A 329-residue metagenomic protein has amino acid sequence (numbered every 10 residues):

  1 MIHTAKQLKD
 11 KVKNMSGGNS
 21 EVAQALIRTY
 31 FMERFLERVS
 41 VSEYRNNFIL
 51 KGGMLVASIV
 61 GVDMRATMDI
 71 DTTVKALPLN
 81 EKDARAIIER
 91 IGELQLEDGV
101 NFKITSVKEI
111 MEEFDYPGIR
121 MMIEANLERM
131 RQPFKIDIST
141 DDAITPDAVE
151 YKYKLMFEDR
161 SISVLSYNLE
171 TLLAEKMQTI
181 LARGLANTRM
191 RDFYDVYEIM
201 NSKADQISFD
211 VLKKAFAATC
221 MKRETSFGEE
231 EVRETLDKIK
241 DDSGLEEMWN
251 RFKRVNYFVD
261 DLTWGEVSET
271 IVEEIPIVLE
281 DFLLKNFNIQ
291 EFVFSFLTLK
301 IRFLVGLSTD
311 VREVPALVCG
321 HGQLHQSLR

Functional and structural regions predicted by a protein language model:
M1-F48, A57-A66, I70-F303: Structured mid-to-C-terminal alpha-helical surface segments
T298, T309, P315-A316: Ala/Thr-enriched low-complexity intrinsically disordered regions
Q323-Q326: Short, intrinsically disordered C-terminal tails of secreted or membrane-associated proteins
